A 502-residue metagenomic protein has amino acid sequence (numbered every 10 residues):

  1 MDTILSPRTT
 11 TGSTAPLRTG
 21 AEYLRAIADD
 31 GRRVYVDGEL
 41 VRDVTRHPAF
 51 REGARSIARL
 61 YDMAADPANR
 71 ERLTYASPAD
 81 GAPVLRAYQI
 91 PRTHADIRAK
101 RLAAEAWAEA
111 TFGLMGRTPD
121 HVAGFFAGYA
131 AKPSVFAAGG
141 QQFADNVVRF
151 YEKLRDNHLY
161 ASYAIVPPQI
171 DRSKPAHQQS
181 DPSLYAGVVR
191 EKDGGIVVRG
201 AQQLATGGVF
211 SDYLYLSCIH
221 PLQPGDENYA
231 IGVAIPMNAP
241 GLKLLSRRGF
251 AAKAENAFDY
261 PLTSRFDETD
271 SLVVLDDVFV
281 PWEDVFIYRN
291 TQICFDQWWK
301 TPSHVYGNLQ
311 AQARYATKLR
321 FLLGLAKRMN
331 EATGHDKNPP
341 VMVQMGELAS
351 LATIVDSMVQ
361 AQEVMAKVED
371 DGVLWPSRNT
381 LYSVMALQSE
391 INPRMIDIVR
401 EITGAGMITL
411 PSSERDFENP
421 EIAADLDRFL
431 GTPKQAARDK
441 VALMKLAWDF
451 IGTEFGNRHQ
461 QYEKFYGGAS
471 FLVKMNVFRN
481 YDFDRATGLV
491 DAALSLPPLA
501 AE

Functional and structural regions predicted by a protein language model:
M1-Y75: Acidic/polar, glycine-rich intrinsically disordered N-terminal extensions of enzymes
R51, R55, E152-R155, T317-R320 (+3 more regions): Generic structural signal for well-ordered, non-transmembrane alpha-helical segments in soluble/cytosolic regions
Y75-Y213, C218-V233, N238, K243: Glycine-rich flavin
V166, E331, S357-V364, P393-R400 (+1 more regions): Charged/polar positions within long, soluble alpha-helices
P168-R314, F478-E502: FAD-binding core of flavoproteins
Q310-V368: Extended amphipathic alpha-helical segments enriched in small hydrophobics
P339-G346, L374-Y382: Short, charged, amphipathic alpha-helical segments
N379-E502: Alpha-helix capping/hinge segments and adjacent helical runs
